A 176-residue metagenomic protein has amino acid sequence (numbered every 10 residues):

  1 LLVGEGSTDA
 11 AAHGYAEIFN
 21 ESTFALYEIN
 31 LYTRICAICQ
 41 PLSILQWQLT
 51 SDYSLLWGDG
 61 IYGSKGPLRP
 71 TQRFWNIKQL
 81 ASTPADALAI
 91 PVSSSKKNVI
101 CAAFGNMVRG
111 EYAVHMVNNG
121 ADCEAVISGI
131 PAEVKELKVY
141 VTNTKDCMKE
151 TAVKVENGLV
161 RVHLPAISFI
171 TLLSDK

Functional and structural regions predicted by a protein language model:
V3-Q79, P84, L88-V99: Aromatic/acidic polysaccharide-binding cleft in carbohydrate-active enzymes
E5-T8, L45-L49, M116-N118, G129 (+3 more regions): Active-site proximal loops enriched in glycine and acidic residues that flank catalytic Cys/His/Asp and coordinate
A12, L55-L56, H115, C123-I127 (+3 more regions): Extended hydrophobic-aromatic, low-complexity segments
I35, I77, V114, V139 (+1 more regions): Hydrophobic, well-ordered secondary-structure elements that form the walls of internal hydrophobic environments
S94-K135, I167: Carbohydrate-binding surface patches
C101-G105, E150-V155: Short, exposed beta-strand/loop patches in secreted or surface proteins that constitute
I130-M148: Solvent-exposed beta-hairpin/edge-strand motifs
V153-K176: C-terminal beta-strand-rich structural cap/linker in extracellular carbohydrate-active enzymes
